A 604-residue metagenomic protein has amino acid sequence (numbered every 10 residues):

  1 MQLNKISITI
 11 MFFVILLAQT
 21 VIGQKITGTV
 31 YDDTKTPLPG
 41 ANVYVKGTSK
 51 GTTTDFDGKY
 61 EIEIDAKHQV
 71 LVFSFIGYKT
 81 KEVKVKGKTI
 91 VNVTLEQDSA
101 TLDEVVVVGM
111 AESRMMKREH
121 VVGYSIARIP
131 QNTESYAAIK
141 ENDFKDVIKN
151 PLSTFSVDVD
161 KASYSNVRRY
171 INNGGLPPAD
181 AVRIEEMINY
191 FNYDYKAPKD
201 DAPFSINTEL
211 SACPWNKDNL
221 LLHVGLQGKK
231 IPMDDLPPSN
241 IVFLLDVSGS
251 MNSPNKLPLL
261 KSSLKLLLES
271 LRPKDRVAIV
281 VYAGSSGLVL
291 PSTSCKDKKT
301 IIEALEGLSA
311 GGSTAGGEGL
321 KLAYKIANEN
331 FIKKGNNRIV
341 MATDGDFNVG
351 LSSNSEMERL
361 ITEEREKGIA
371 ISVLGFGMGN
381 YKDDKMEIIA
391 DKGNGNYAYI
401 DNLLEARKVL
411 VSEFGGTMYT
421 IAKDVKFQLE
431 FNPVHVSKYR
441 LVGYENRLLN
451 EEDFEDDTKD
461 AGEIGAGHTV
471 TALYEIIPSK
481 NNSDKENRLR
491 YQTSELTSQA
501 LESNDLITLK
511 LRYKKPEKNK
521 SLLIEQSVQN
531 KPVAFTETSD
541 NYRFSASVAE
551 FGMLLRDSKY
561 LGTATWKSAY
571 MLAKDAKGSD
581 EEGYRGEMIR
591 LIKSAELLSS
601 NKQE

Functional and structural regions predicted by a protein language model:
M1-T29, V43: Bacterial Sec-dependent N-terminal signal peptides
I22-E104: Periplasm-facing N-terminal accessory domains of Gram-negative outer-membrane beta-barrel systems
D33, K50, I62-E63, K81-V83 (+4 more regions): N-terminal plug
V45-G47, F75, L95-Q97, G109 (+10 more regions): Flexible glycine-/small-residue-rich
E82, V91-Y164, Y444, N450: Surface-exposed, low-complexity/disordered segments and acidic/polar micro-motifs at processing/linker regions
A137-N216, L220: Acidic/polar low-complexity segments with low predicted structural confidence
D146-K149, A162-R168, Y419-K423, Y444-V470 (+1 more regions): Long, acidic serine/threonine- and proline-rich intrinsically disordered regions
F204-V425, E445, E452, D484-Q499 (+3 more regions): Exposed acidic/Ser/Thr-rich ligand/metal-binding surfaces
